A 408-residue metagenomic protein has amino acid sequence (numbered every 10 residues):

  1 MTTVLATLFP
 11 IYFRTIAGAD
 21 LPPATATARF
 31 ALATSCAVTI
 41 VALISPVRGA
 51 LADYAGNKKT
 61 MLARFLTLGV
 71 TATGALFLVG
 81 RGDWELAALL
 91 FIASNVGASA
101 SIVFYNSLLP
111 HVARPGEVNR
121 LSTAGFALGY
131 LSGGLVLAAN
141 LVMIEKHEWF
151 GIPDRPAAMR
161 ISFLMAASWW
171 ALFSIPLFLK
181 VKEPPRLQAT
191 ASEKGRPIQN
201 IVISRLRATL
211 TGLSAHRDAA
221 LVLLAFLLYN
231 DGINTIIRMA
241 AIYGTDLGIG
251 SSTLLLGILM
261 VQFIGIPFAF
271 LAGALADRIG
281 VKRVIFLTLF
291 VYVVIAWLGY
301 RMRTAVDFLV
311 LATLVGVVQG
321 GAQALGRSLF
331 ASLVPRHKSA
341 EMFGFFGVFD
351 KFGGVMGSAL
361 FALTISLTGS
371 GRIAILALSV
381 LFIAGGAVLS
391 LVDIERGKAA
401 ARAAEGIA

Functional and structural regions predicted by a protein language model:
M1-V38, D218-G257: Helix-loop boundary and gating motifs at the non-cytosolic
P22-A26, V142-S168, L363-F382: A membrane-interface helix-boundary motif in multi-pass transporters
I44-N57, P267-V281, I365: Helix-to-loop junctions at the C-terminal end of transmembrane segments in multipass secondary transporters
T60-A75, R283-L298: Structural signature of the two symmetry-related core transmembrane helices
A72, D83-S101, D307-G321: Hydrophobic core of transmembrane alpha-helices in multi-pass small-molecule transporters, especially MFS/SLC-type
A100-A113, G321-P335: Intracellular juxtamembrane helix-capping segments at the cytosolic ends of symmetry-related transmembrane helices
W169-K180, L376-A408: Multi-pass alpha-helical transporter architecture, strongest for 12-TM Major Facilitator/SLC carriers used
K182-L223: Juxtamembrane intracellular "pre-TM" segments in multi-pass secondary transporters
